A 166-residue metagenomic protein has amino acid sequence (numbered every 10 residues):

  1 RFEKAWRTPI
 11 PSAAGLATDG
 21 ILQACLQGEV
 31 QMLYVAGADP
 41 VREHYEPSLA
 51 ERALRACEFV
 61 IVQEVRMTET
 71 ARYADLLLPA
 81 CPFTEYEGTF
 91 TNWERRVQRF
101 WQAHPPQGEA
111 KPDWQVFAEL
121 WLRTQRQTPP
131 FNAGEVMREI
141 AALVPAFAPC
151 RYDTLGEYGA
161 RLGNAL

Functional and structural regions predicted by a protein language model:
R1, G159-L166: Short, intrinsically disordered, charge-balanced linker/junction segments flanking boundaries in proteins
R1-P149: Non-catalytic alpha/beta scaffold blocks inside enzyme catalytic domains
A146-L155, R161: Extracytosolic ligand-binding ectodomains
